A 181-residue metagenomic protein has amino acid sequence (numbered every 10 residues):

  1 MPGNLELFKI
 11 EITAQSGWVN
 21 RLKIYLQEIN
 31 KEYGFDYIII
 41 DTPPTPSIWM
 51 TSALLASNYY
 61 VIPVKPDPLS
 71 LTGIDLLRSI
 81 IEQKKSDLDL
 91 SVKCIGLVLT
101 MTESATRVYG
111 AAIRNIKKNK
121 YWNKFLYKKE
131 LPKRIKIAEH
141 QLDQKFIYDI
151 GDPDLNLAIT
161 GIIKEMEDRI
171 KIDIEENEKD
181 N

Functional and structural regions predicted by a protein language model:
P2-I40, T45-P46: Cytosolic-facing regulatory segments adjacent to core modules
M50-P68: Inter-motif core of Ras-like GTPase G domains
D75-C94: Anionic-ligand binding region
M101-S104, Y109, I113-K145: Beta-strand-loop-alpha "switch" segments that mediate conformational coupling across diverse proteins
A138-T160: C-terminal boundary of histidine-terminating zinc-finger modules
G161-E176: C-terminal alpha-helix
